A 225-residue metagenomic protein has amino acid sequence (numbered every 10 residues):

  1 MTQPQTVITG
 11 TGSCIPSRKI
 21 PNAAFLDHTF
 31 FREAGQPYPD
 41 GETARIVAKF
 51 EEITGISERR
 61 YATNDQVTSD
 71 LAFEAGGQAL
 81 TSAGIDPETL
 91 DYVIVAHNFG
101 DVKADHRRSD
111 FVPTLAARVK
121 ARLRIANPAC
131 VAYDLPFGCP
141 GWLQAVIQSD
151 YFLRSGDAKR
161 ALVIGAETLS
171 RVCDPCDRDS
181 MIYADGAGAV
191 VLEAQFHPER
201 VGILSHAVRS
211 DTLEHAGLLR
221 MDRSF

Functional and structural regions predicted by a protein language model:
M1-D65, C176-F225: Condensing-enzyme catalytic core mediating Claisen C-C bond formation in acyl metabolism
Q5-V7, Y92, K159-V163: Short glycine-aspartate micro-motif
I8-G10, F50, A79, V93 (+3 more regions): Buried hydrophobic positions in well-ordered alpha/beta secondary-structure cores of metabolic enzymes
T43-S69, V102-R160: Conserved catalytic cysteine-centered active-site region of acyl-thioester-dependent Claisen-condensing enzymes
A72-A79, A145-F152, L192: Buried hydrophobic packing segments
A75-D91: Phosphate/pyrophosphate-binding loops at sites that engage ATP/ADP/AMP, CoA/4′-phosphopantetheine, polyphosphate
A96-D101, P136-G141, G165-S170, R209-S210: Acidic, glycine-rich active-site loops and adjacent beta-strand->loop/helix elements that engage anionic groups
R154-G188: Flexible, glycine-rich active-site loops centered on histidine and acidic residues that chelate a metal or position
